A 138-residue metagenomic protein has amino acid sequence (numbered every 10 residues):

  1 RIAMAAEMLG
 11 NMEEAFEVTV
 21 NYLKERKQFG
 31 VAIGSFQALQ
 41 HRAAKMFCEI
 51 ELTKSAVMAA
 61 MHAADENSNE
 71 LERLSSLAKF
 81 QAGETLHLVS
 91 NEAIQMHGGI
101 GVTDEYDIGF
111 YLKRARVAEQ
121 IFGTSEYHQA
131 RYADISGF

Functional and structural regions predicted by a protein language model:
R1-F138: Alpha-helical interface subdomain recognition
